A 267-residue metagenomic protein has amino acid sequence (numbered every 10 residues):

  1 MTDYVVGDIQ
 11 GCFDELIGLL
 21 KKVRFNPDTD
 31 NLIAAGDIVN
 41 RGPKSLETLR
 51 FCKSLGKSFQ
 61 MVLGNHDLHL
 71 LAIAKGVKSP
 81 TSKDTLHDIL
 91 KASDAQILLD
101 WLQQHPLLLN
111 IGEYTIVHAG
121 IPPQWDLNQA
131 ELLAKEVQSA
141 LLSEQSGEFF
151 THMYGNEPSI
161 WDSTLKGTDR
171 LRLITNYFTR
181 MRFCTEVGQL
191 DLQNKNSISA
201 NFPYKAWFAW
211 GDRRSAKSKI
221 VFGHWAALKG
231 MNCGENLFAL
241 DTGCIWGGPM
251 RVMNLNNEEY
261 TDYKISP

Functional and structural regions predicted by a protein language model:
M1-F51, L55, L68: N-terminal active-site segment of His-dependent metallophosphoesterases
T2-Q10, Y114-G120, A239-L240: Active-site-proximal beta-strand elements of phosphoester/diester hydrolases
V5, A34, M61-V62, T115 (+2 more regions): Residue-level marker for buried hydrophobic side chains located in beta-strands that build the well-ordered beta-sheet
D8, D37, G64-N65, L102 (+3 more regions): Divalent metal-coordination and catalytic microenvironments
G11-D14, N40-G42, H66-A72, Q124 (+2 more regions): Active-site environment of divalent metal-dependent phosphoester hydrolases
N31-G36, S79-L90, L190-N196: Short, basic, glycine/proline-bearing loop/turn elements
L46-L49, S54-D169: Active-site neighborhood of divalent metal-dependent phosphoester bond hydrolases
E131-P267: Acidic, His/Gly-rich catalytic cores of divalent-metal-dependent hydrolytic chemistry
